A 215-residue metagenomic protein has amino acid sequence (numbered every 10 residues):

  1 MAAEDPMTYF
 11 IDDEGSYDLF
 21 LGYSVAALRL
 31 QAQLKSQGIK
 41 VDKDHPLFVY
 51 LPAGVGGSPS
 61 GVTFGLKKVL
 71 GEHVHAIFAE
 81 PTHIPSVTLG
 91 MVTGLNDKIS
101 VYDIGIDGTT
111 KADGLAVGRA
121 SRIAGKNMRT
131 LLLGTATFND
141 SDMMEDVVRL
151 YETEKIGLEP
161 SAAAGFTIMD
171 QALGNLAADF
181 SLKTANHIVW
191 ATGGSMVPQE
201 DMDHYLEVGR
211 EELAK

Functional and structural regions predicted by a protein language model:
A2-A3, M7, K68-L158, D203-K215: Active-site/ligand-binding loops adjacent to catalytic centers
A3-V69, A124-R129, T137, S141-E152: Active-site/ligand-binding-proximal alpha/beta "capping" segment
Y9, F48, H75, I156 (+1 more regions): Structural motif
I11-E14, L51-A53, F78-E80, I188-T192: Short beta-strand segments
L21-Y23, S60-V62, V87-G94, E200-D201: Short, well-ordered secondary-structure micro-motifs
L34, L66-L70, M91, A172-L176: Active-site catalytic pocket residues across diverse enzymes, especially alpha/beta-hydrolases
A53-T63, S86-T88, S161-M169: Short glycine/serine/threonine-rich phosphate/pyrophosphate-binding segments that cradle anionic phosphate groups
I104, A164-K215: Phosphate-binding loop/pocket of nucleotide- and phosphate-handling active sites
